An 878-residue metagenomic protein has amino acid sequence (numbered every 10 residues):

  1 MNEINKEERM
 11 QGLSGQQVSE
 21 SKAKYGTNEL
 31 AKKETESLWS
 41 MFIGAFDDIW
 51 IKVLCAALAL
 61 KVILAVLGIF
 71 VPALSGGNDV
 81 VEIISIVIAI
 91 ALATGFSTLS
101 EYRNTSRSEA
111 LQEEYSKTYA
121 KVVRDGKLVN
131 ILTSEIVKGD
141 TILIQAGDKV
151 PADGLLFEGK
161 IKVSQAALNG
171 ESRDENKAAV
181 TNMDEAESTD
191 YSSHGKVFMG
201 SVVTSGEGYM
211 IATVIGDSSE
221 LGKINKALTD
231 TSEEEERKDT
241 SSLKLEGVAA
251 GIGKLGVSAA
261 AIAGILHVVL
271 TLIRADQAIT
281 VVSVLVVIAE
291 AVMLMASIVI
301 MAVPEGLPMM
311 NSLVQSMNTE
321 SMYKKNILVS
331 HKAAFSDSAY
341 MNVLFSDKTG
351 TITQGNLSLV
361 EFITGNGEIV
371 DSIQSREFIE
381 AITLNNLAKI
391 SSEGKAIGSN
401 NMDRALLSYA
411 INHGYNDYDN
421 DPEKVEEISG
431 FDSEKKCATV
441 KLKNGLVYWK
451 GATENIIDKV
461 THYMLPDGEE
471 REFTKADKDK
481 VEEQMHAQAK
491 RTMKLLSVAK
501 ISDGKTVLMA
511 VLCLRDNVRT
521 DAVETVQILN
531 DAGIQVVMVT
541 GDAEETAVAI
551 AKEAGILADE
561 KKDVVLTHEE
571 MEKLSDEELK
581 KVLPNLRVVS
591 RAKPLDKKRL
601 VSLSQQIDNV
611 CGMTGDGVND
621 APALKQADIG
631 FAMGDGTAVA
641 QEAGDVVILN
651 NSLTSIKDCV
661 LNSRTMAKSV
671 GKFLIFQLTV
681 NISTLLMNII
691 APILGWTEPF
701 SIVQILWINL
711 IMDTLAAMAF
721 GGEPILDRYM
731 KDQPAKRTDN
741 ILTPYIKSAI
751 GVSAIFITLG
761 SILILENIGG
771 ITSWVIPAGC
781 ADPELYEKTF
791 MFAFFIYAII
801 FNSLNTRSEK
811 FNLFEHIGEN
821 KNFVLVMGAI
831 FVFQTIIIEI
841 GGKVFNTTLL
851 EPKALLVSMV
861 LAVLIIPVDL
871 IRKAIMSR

Functional and structural regions predicted by a protein language model:
M1-P734, D739-L742, F792, E809-R878: Conserved cytosolic headpiece of P-type ATPases
V66, I800, L804-R807: Structural signal for the C-terminal ends of transmembrane alpha-helices and the immediately following loop
V680-S683, G751-S761: Core segments of transmembrane alpha-helices that mediate helix-helix packing or line hydrophobic substrate/ligand
P692-S701, E766-Y786: Helix-coil boundary and interhelical linker segments in multi-pass alpha-helical membrane proteins
M712, I757-T758, Y786-S803: Generic alpha-helical transmembrane segments
A735-I755, A781-F790: Membrane-water interface at loop-to-transmembrane-helix junctions
F756-G770, Q834-N846: Alpha-helical transmembrane segments and their membrane-interface junctions in multi-pass membrane proteins
